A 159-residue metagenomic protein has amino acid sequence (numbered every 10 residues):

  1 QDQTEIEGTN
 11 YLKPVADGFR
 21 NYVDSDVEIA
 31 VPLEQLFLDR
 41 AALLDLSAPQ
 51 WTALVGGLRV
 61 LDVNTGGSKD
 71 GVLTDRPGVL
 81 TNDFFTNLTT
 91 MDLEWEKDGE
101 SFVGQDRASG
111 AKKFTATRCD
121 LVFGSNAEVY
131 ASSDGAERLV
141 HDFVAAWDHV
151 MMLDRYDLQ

Functional and structural regions predicted by a protein language model:
Q1-Q159: Long, well-ordered alpha/beta core segments of mature domains
